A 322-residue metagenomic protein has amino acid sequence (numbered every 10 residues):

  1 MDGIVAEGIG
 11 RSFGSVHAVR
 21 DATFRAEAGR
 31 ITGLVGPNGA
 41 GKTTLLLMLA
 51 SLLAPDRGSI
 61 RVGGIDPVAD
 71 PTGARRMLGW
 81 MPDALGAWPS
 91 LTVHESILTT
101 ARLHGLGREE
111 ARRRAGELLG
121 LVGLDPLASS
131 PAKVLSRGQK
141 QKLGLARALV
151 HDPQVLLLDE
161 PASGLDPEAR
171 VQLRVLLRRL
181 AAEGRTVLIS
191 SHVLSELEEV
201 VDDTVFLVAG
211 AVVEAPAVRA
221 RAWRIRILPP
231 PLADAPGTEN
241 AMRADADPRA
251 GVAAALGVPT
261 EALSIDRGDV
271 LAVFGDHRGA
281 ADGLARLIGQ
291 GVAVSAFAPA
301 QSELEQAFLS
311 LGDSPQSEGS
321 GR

Functional and structural regions predicted by a protein language model:
A50: Helix-to-loop junction immediately C-terminal to a conserved catalytic motif
G58-A69, G73-A74: Conserved ABC transporter NBD signature motif
L98, R102, E109-L127: Conserved ABC ATPase "signature" region
P131-L135: Conserved ABC ATPase signature
D152: Conserved catalytic motifs of ABC-family nucleotide-binding domains
L156-E160: Catalytic Walker B motif of ABC-type/P-loop ATPase nucleotide-binding domains
L173-F274: ABC transporter nucleotide-binding domain
